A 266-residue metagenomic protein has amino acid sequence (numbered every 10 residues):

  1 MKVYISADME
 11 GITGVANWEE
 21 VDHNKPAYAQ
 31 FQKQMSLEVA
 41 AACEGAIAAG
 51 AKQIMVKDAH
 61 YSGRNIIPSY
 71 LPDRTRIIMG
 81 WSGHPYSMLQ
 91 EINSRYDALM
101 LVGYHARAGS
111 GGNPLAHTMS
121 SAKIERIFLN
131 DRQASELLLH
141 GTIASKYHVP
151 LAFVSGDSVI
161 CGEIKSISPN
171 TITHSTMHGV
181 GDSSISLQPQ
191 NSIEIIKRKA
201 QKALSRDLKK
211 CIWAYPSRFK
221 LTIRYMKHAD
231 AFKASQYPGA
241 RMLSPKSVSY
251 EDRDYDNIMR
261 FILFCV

Functional and structural regions predicted by a protein language model:
M1-Y4: Extreme N-terminal starter segment of soluble prokaryotic enzymes
S6-A7, K57-D58, L99-G103, V154-S155 (+1 more regions): Short beta-strand segments
E19-E44: Short catalytic helix/loop segments, enriched in acidic residues and glycine and frequently bearing histidine
Y61-R74: Glycine-rich loop at the start of a catalytic domain that most often binds anionic cofactors/ligands
D73-I92: A glycine-rich helix N-cap at a beta->alpha junction
S121-Y147, S155-V159: Active-site glycine-rich loop that binds ribose-phosphate moieties when present
I143-L204: Active-site rim beta-loop-alpha module in soluble metabolic enzymes
G179, S192-V266: C-terminal accessory domains and tails appended to enzymatic cores
